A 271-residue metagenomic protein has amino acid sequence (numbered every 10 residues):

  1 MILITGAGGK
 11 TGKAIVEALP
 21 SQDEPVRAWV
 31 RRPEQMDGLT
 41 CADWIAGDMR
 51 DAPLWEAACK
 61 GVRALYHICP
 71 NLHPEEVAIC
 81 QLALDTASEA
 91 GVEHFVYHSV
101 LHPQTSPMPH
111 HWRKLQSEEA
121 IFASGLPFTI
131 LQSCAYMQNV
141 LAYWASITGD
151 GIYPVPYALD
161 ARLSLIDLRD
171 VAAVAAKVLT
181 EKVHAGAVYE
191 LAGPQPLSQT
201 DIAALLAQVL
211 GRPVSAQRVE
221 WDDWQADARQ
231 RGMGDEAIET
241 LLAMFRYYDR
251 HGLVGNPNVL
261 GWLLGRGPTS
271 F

Functional and structural regions predicted by a protein language model:
I2-L39, R50-P53, K60-V62, N71-A78 (+6 more regions): Oxidoreductase cofactor-interface core, primarily capturing Rossmann-like NAD(P)-dependent enzymes
A14, D222-F271: A hydrophobic C-terminal alpha-helical subdomain
G47: Cofactor-binding loops of NAD(P)H-dependent oxidoreductases, dominated by short-chain dehydrogenase/reductases
A57, A216, Y248-G252: A generic short alpha-helical patch detector that favors 3-5-residue windows in or near N-terminal regions
Y66-I68: Periplasmic-binding protein-like
